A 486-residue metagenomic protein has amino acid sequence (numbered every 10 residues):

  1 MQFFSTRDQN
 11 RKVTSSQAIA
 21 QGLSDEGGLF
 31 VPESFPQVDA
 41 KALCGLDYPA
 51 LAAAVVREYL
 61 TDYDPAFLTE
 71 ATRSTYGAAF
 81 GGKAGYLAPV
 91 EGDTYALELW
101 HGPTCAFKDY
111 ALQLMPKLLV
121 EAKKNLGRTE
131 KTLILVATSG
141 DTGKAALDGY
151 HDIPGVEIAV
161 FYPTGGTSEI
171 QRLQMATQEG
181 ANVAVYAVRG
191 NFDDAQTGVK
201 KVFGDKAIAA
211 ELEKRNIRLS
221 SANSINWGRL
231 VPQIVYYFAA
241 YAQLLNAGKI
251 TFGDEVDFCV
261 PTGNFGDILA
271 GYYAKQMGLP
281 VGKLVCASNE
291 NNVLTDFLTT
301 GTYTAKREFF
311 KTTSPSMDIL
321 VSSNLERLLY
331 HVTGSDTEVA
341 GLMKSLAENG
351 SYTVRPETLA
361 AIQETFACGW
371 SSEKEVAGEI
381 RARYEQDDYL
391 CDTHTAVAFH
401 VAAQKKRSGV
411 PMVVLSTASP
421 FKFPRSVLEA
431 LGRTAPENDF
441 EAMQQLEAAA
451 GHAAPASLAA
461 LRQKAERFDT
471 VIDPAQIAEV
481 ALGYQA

Functional and structural regions predicted by a protein language model:
M1-A486: PLP-dependent amino-acid enzyme catalytic core
